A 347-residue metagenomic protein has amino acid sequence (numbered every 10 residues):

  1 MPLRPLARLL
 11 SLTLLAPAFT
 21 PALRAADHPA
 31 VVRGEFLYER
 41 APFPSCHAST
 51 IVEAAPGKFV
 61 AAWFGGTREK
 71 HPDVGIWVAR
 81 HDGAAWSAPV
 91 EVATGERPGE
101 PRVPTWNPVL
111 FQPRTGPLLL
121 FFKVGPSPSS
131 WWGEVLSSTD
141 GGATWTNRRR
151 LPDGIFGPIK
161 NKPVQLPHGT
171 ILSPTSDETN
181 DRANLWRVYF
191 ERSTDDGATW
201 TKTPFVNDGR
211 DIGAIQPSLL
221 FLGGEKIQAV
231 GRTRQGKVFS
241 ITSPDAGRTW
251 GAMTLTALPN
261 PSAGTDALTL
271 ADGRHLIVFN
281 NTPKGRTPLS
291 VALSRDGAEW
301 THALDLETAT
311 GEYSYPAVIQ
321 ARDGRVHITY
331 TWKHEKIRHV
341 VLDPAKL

Functional and structural regions predicted by a protein language model:
M1-P5: N-terminal secretory signal peptides that target proteins for export/translocation
R8-T20: Bacterial N-terminal signal peptides
A26-L347: Asp-box/BNR beta-propeller blade signature and adjacent active/binding-site loops in extracellular glycan-interacting
